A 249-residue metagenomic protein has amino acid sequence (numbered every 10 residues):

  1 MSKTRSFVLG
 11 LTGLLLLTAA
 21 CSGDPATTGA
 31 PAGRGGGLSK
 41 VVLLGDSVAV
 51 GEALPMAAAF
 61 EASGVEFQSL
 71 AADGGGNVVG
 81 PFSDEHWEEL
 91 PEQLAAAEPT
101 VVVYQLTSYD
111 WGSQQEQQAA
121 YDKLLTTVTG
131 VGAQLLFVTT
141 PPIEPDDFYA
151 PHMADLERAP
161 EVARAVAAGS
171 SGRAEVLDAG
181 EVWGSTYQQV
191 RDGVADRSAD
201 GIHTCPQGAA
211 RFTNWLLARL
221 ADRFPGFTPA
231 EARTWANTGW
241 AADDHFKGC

Functional and structural regions predicted by a protein language model:
M1-L11: Bacterial N-terminal signal peptides that target proteins for export
L17-A20: C-terminal motif of bacterial Sec signal peptides marking the signal peptidase cleavage site
S22-A30: Bacterial lipoprotein signal-peptidase II cleavage site
G37-A120, G239, D243: Conserved SGNH/GDSL esterase-like catalytic core that processes O-acyl groups on lipids and polysaccharides
E52, M56, H86, L90 (+5 more regions): Stable alpha-helical elements in mature extracytoplasmic
Y109, T127-E157: Active-site segments of SGNH/GDSL-like serine hydrolases that catalyze O-acetyl group transfer/hydrolysis on lipids
I143-C249: Catalytic His-Asp segment of secreted/periplasmic serine-dependent ester chemistry enzymes
